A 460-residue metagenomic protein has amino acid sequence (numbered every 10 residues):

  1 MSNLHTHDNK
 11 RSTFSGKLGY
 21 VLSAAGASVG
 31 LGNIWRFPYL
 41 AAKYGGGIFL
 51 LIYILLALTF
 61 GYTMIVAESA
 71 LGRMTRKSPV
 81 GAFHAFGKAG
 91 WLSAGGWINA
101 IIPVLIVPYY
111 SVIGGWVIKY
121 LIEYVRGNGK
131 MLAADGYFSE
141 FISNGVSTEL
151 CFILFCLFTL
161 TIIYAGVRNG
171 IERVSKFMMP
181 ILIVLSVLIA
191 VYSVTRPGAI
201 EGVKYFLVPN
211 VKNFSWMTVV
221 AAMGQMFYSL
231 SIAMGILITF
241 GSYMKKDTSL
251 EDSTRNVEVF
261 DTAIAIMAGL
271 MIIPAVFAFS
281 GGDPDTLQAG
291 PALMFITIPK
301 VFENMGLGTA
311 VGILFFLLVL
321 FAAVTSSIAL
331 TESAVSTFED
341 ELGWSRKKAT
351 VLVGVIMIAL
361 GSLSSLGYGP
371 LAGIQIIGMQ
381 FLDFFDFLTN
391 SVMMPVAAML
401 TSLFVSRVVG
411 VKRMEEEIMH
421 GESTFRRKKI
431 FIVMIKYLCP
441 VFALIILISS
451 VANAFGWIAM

Functional and structural regions predicted by a protein language model:
M1-W35, M64-S69, R73-F86, G90-A94 (+2 more regions): Membrane-interface "cap" regions at the ends of multi-pass membrane proteins
S2-F14, E172, K176-V324, K348-A349: Membrane-embedded translocation segments of transport machinery
S2-H7, G81, G114-S143, M244-D247 (+5 more regions): Helix-loop-helix connectors at the membrane interface of multi-pass transporters/channels
D8-R11, L40-Y44, P79-I98, S111-R168 (+5 more regions): Inter-helical loop and helix-membrane interface segments of multi-pass membrane transporters/permeases
T13-A24, I48-I52, G90-V104, L150-F155 (+6 more regions): Select transmembrane alpha-helical segments in multipass membrane proteins
L18-L56, I238-G241, D252-R255, V259-T262 (+1 more regions): Transmembrane helix-boundary motif of multi-pass solute transporters/channels
L40, Y44, A70, W91-I106 (+5 more regions): Membrane-water interface regions at transmembrane-helix termini and the short interhelical loops of multi-pass membrane
L382-F404, R427-M460: A generic transmembrane alpha-helix motif of multi-pass inner-membrane proteins
